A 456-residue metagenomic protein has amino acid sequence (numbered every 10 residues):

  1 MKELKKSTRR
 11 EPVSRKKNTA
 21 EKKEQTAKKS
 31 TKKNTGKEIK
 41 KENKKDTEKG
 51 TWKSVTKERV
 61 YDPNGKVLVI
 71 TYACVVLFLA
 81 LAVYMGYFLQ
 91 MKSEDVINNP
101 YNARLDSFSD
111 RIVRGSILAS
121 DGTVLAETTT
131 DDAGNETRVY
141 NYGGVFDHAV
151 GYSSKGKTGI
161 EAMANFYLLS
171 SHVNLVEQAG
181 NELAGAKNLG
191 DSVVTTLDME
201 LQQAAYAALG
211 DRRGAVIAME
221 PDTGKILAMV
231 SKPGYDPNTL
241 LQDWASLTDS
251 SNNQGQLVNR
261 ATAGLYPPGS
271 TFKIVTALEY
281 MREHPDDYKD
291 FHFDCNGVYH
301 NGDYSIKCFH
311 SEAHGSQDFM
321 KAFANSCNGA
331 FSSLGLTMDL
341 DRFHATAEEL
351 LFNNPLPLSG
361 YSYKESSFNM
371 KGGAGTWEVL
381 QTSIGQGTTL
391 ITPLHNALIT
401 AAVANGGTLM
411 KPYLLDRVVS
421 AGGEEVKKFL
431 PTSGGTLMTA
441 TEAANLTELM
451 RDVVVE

Functional and structural regions predicted by a protein language model:
M1-A245, Q256, L265, F291 (+1 more regions): Periplasmic/cell-envelope proteins involved in peptidoglycan metabolism and beta-lactam response
D121, D222-S270, V275-E456: Beta-lactam-recognizing serine transpeptidase/beta-lactamase-like catalytic domain environment
